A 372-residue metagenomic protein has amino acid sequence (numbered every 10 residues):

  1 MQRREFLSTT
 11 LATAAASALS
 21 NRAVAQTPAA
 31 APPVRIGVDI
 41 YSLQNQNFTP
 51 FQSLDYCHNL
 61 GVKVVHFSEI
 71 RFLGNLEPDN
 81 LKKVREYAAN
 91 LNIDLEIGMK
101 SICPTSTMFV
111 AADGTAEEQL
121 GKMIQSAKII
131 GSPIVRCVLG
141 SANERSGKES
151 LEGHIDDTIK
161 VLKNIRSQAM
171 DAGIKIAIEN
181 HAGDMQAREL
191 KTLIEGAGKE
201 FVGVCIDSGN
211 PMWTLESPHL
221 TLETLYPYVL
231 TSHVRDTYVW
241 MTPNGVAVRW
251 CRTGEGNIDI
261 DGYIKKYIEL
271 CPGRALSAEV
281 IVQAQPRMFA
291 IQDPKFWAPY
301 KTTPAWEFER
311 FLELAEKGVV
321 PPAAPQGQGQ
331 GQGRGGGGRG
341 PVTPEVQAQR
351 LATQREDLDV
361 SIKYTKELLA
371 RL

Functional and structural regions predicted by a protein language model:
R4-A18, A25-R35, F51-S53, H58 (+2 more regions): Histidine-acidic metal/acid-base catalytic patches
T10, A16-A18, Q26-A30, Y87-D94 (+2 more regions): Active-site acidic/histidine proton-transfer and metal-coordination neighborhood in alpha/beta enzyme cores
V34-I40, V65-F67, L95-M99, V135-C137 (+4 more regions): Hydrophobic faces of well-ordered beta-strands that scaffold small-molecule active sites in alpha/beta enzyme cores
Y41-L43, S68-F72, K100-I102, G140-A142 (+4 more regions): Active-site beta-loop-alpha junctions enriched in small/polar residues
F51-I70, G131: Catalytic domains of carbohydrate-active enzymes, especially glycoside hydrolases
H66-R85, A142-S146: Glycine-rich, proline-tolerant flexible connector loops at the mouths of alpha/beta enzymes
N75-K83, A111-Q119, E149-D157, M185 (+3 more regions): Alpha-helix N-cap and loop-to-helix initiation/capping positions
